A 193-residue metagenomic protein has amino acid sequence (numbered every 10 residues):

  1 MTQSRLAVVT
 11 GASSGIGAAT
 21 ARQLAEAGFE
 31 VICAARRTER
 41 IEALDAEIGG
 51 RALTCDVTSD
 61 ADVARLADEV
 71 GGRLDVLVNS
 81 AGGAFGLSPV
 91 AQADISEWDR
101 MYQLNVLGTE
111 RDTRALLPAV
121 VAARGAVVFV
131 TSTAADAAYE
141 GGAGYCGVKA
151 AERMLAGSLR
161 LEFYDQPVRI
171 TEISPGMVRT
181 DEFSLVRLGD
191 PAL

Functional and structural regions predicted by a protein language model:
S13-S14: Conserved glycine-rich cofactor-binding loop
F29-E42: Conserved glycine-rich Rossmann-like NAD(P)H-binding loop of the short-chain dehydrogenase/reductase
T54-R65, I95: The beta1-alpha1 cofactor-binding region of Rossmann-like NAD(H)/NADP(H)-dependent oxidoreductases
S88-V90, E97-R100: Substrate-binding pocket helix/loop in short-chain dehydrogenase/reductase
T113, V148: Active-site helix of classical SDR
S132: Residue(s) in the substrate-gating loop at a strand-loop-helix junction that position the organic substrate next
A137, S158-V168: Active-site-adjacent segment of SDR/Rossmann-fold oxidoreductases
